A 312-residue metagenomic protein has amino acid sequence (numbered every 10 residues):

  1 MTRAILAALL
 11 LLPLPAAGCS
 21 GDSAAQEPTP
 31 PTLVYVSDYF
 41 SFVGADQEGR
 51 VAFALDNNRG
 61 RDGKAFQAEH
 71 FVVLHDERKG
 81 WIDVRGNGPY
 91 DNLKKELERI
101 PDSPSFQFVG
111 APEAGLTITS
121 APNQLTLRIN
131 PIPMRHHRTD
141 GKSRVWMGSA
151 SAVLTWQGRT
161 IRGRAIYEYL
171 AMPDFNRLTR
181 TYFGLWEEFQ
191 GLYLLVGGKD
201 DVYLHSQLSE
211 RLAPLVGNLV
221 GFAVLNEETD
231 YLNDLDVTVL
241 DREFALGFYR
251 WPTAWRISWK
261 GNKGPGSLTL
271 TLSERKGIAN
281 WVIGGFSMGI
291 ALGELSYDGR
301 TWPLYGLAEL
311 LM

Functional and structural regions predicted by a protein language model:
M1-L6: Bacterial N-terminal signal peptides that target proteins for export
A7-P15: Bacterial N-terminal signal peptides
A17-C19: N-terminal Sec signal peptide cleavage junction
G21-M312: Structured soluble/peripheral alpha/beta segments that form catalytic or ligand/cofactor-binding pockets
